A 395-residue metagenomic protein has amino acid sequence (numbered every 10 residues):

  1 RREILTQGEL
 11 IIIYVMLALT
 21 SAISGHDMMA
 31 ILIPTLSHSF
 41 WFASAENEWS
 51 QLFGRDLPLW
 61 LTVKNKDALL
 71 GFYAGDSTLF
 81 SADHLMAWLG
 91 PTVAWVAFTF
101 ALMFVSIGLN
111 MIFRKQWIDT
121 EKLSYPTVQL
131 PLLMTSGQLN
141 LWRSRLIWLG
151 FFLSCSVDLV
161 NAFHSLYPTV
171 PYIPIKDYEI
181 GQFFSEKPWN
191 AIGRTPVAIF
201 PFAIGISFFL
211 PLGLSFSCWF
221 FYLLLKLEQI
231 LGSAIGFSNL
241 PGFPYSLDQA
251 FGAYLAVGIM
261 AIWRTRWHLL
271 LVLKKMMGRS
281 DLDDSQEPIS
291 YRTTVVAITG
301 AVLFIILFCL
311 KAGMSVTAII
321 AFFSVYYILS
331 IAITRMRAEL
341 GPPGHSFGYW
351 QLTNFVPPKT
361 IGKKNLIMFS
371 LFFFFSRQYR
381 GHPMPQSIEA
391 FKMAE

Functional and structural regions predicted by a protein language model:
R1-P385: Transmembrane-helix bundle segments that line or gate the permeation/cavity pathway in multi-pass membrane proteins
F304, Q386-E395: Ordered core of a single globular domain
